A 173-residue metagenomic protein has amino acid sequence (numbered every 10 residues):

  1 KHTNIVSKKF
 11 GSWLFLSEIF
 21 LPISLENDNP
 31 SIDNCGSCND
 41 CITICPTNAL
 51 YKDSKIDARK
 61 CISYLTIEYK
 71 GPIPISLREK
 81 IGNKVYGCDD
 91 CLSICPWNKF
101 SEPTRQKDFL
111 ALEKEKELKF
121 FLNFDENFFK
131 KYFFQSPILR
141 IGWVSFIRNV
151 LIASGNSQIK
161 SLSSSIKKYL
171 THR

Functional and structural regions predicted by a protein language model:
K1-E113: Catalytic cores of enzyme domains
Y69, I73-R173: Alpha-helical scaffold domains
